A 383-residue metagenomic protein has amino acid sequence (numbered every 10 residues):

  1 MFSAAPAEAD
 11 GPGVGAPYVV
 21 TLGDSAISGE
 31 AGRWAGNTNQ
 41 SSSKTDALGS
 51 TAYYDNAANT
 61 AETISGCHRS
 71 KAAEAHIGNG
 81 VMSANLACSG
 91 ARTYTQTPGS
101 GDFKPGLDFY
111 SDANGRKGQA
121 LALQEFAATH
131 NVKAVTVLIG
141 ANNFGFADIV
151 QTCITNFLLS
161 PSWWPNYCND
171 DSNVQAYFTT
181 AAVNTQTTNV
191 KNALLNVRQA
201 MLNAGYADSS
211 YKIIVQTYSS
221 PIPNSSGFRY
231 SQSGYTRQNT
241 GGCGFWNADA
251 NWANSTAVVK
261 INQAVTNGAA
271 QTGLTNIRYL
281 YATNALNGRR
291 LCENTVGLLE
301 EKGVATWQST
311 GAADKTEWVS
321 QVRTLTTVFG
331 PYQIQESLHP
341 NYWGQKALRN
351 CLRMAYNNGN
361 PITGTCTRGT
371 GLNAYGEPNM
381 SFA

Functional and structural regions predicted by a protein language model:
M1-A9: Secretory targeting and sorting signals
P12-G13, G29-A35, T95-G99, F146-Q151 (+1 more regions): Short, solvent-exposed loop/turn and secondary-structure capping segments
P17-W34, T45, F144, Y342: Catalytic nucleophile-elbow at a beta strand-turn-alpha helix junction centered on a G-D-S/GDSL motif, marking
S25-G29, C88-Y94, A141-F146, S219-P223 (+1 more regions): Solvent-exposed loop/turn segments at secondary-structure junctions within structured extracellular/periplasmic domains
S42-A181: Conserved SGNH/GDSL esterase-like catalytic core that processes O-acyl groups on lipids and polysaccharides
E74-S83, Q186-I213, D249-Y281: A structural motif corresponding to the C-terminal end of an alpha-helix and its immediate exit/capping segment
S220-H339: Mobile gating loops/cap/lid regions near enzyme active sites that modulate substrate access
Y356-A383: C-terminal accessory extensions appended to soluble enzyme cores
